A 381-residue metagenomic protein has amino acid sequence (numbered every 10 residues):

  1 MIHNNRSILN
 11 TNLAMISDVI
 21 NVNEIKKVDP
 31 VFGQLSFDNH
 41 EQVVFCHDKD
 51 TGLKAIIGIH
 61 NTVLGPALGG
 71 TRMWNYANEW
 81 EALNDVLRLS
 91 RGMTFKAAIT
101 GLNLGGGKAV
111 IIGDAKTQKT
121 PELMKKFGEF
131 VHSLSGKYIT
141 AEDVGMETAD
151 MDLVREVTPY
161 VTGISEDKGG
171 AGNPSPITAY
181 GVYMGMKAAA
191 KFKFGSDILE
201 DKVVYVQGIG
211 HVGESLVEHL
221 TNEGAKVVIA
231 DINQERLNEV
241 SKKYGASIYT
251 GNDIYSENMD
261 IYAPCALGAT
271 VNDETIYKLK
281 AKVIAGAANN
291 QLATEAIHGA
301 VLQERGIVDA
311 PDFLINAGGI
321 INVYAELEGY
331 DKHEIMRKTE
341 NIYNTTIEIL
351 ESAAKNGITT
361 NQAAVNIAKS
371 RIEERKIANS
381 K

Functional and structural regions predicted by a protein language model:
M1-K168: N-terminal ligand-binding/catalytic initiation module
A77-D85, Q118-E122, K126, G145-A149 (+17 more regions): Conserved active-site and cofactor/substrate-binding residues in soluble primary-metabolism enzymes
V86-L89, V182-A190, I320-Y324: Buried hydrophobic packing segments
A97-L102, K137-E142, F194-K202, G251 (+2 more regions): Flexible, glycine/charged-enriched surface loops at secondary-structure junctions
N173-I261: Glycine-rich phosphate/diphosphate-binding loop of Rossmann-like nucleotide-binding domains
A190, K282-K381: Adenosine-phosphate binding glycine-rich loop
Q234-L314: Rossmann-like adenosine-cofactor binding region
